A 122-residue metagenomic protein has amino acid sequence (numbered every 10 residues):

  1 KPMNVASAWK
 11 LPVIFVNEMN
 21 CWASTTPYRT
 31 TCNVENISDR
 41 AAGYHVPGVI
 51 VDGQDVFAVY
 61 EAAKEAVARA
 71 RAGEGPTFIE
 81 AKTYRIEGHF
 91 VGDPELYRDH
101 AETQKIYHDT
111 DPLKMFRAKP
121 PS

Functional and structural regions predicted by a protein language model:
K1-S122: Glycine-rich ThDP/TPP pyrophosphate-binding loop and its adjacent helix/strand module within ThDP-dependent enzymes
